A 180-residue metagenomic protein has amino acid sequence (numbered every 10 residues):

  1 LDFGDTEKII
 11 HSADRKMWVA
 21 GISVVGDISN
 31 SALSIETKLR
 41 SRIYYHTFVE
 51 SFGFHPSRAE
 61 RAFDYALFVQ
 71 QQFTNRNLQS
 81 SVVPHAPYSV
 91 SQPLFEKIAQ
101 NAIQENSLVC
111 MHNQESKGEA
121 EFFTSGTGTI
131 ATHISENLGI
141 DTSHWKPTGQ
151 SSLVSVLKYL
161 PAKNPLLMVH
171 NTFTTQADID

Functional and structural regions predicted by a protein language model:
L1-K8, F54-A59, S81, A86: Active-site mouth loops of central-metabolism enzymes
L1-S31: Metal-associated gating/positioning segment near the N- to mid-region
H11, L33-S41, F63-D180: Histidine/acidic residue-rich metal-binding segments in metalloenzymes
K16-S23, I43-Y44, F54-S57, Q72-N75: Alpha-helix capping at helix-to-loop junctions
S29-N30, V49, N113: Glycine-rich, histidine-containing beta strand-loop boundary motifs that form or position
Y44-P56, L108-C110, I134: Acidic, His- and aromatic-enriched active-site or binding-groove loops in soluble protein domains that engage sugars
